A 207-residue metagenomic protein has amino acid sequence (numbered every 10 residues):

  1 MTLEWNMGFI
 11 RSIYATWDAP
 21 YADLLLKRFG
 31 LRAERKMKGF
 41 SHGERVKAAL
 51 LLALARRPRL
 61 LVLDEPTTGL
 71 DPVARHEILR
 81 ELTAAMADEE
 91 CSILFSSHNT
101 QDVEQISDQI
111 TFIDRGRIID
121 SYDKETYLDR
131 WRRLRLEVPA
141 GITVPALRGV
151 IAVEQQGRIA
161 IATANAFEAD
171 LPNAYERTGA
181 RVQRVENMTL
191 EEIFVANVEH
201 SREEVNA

Functional and structural regions predicted by a protein language model:
M1-A48: ABC-family P-loop ATPase nucleotide-binding domains
R57: Conserved catalytic motifs of ABC-family nucleotide-binding domains
L61-E65: Catalytic Walker B motif of ABC-type/P-loop ATPase nucleotide-binding domains
T68-L70: ABC ATPase nucleotide-binding domain "signature" loop
P72-A74: Helix N-cap at the start of a conserved alpha-helix in ABC-type nucleotide-binding domains
L79-A166, R184: ABC transporter nucleotide-binding domain
R158, T163-A207: C-terminal coupling/interaction segments
